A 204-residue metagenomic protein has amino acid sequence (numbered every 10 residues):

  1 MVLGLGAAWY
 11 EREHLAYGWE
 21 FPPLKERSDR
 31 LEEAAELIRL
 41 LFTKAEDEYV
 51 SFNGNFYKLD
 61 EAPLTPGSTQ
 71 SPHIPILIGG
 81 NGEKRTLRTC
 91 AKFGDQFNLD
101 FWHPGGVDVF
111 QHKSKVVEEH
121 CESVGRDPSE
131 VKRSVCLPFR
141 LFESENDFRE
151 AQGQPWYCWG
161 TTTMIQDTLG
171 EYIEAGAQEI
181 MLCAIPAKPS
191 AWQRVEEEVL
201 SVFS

Functional and structural regions predicted by a protein language model:
M1-S204: Active-site-adjacent structural elements that line small-molecule/cofactor binding pockets in enzymes
